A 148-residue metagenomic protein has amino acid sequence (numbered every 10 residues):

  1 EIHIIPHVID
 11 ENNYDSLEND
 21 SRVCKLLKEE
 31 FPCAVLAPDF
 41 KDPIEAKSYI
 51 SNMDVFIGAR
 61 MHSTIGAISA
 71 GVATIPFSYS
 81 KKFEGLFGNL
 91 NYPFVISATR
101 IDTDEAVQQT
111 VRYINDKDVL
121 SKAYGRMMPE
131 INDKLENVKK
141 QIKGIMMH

Functional and structural regions predicted by a protein language model:
E1-H148: Active-site anion-handling motifs in enzyme catalytic cores
